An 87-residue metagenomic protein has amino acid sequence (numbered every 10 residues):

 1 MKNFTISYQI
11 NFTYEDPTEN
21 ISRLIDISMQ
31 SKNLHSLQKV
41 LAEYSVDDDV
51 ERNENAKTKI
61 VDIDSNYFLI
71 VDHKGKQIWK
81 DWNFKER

Functional and structural regions predicted by a protein language model:
M1-R23: Short aromatic-glycine-(Arg/Gly/Cys) micro-motifs in beta-strand/loop hairpins
Y8, S28-M29, L37, K76: Intrinsically disordered, low-complexity regions enriched in polar/acidic and amide residues
Y8-I10, L41, N66-L69: Extended low-polarity, hydrophobic cluster-rich segments
N20-H35: A short, exposed loop/beta-hairpin motif centered on an aromatic-Gly-Thr core
S31-N53: A short, charged, amphipathic alpha-helix used as a generic interaction element across diverse proteins
V46-R87: Short, mixed-charge low-complexity intrinsically disordered segments
